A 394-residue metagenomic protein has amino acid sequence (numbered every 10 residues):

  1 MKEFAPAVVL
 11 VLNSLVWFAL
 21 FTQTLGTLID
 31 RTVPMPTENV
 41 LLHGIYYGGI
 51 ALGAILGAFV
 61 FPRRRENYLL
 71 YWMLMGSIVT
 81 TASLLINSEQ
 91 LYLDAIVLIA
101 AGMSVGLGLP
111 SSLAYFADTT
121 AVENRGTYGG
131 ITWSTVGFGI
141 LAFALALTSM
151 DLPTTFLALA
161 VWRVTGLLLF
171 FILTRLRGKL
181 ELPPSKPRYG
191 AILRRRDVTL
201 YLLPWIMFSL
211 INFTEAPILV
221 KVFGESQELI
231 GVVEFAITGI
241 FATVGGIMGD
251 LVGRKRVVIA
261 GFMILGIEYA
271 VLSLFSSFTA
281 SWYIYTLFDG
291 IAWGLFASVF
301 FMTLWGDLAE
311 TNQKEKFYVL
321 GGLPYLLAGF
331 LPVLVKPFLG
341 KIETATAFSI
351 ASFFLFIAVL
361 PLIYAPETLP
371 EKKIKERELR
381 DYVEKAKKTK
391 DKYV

Functional and structural regions predicted by a protein language model:
M1, R175-P204, R377-V394: Juxtamembrane intracellular "pre-TM" segments in multi-pass secondary transporters
M1-A51, R196-I230: Helix-loop boundary and gating motifs at the non-cytosolic
L52-N67, F241-R254: Helix-to-loop junctions at the C-terminal end of transmembrane segments in multipass secondary transporters
M75-Q90, M263-S277: C-terminal ends and interior cores of transmembrane alpha-helices in multi-pass membrane transporters/permeases
L107-T120, L295-E310: Intracellular juxtamembrane helix-capping segments at the cytosolic ends of symmetry-related transmembrane helices
T155-R175, A345-Y364: Symmetry-related core transmembrane helices of the 12-TM Major Facilitator Superfamily/SLC fold
K255-V299: C-terminal transmembrane helical hairpin of 12-TM major facilitator-type secondary transporters
T311-G340: A late C-terminal transmembrane helix in Major Facilitator Superfamily
